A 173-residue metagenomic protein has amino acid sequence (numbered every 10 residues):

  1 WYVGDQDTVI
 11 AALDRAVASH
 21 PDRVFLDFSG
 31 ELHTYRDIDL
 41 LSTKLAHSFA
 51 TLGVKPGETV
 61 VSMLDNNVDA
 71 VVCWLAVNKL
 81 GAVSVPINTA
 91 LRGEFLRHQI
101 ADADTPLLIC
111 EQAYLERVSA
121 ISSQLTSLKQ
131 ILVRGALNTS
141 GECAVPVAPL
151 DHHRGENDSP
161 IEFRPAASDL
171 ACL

Functional and structural regions predicted by a protein language model:
W1-V9, D22-N67, V71-L75, R92-R97 (+1 more regions): Conserved AMP-binding/adenylate-forming core of the ANL superfamily
R15-P21: Flexible acidic/glycine-rich loop/turn elements at helix↔coil and beta-strand↔loop transitions within catalytic cores
T51-L52, K79-H152: Structural core segment of the AMP-binding/adenylate-forming
P56-G57, S84, A167: Alpha-helix N-cap/start motif
V60, V77, L108, L170: Conserved S/T- and glycine-rich ATP-binding loop of Class I adenylate-forming
R154-L173: Conserved pre-ATP/AMP-binding loop-to-beta segment of ANL
